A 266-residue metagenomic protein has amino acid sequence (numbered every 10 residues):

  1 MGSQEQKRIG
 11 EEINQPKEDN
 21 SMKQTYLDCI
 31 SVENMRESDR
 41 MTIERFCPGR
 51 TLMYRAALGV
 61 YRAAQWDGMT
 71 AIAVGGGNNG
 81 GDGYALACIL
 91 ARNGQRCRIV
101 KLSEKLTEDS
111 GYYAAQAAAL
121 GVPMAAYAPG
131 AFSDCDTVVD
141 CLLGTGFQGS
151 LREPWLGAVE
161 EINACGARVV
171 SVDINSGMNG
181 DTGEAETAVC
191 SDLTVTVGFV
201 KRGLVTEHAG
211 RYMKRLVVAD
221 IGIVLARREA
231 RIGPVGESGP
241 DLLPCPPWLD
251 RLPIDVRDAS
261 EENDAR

Functional and structural regions predicted by a protein language model:
E5-S21: Short, Lys/Arg-enriched N-terminal segments with co-localized hydrophobic residues within the first ~10-30 amino acids
D19-A73: An N-terminal, well-structured beta->alpha segment
S21, G68, A118, A265-R266: Polar/charged alpha-helical tracts
M22-I30, R36, D136-R266: YjeF_N-associated NAD(P)HX repair module
C29-V32, F46, R50-L58, G80 (+7 more regions): Electropositive phosphate-/nucleotide-binding environments in soluble metabolic enzymes
Y61-C141, S150-V172: Nucleotide and nucleotide-moiety/phosphate-recognizing core
